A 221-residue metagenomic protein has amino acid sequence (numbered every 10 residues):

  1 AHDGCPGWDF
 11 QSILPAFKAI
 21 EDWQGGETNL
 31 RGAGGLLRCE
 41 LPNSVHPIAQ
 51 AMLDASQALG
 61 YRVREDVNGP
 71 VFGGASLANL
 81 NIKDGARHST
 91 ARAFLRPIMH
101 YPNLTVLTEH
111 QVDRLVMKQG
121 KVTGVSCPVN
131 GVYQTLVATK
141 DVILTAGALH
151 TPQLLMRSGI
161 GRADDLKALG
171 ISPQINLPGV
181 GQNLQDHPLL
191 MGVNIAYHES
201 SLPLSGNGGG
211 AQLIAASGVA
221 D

Functional and structural regions predicted by a protein language model:
H2, A16, L115-K118, V122-G206: Glycine-rich loop(s) and the adjacent beta-strand/alpha-helix scaffold that form part
H2-V122, P128, H187, M191-Y197 (+2 more regions): Conserved redox-cofactor binding core of oxidoreductases
L213: Phosphate/dinucleotide-binding and metal-coordinating scaffold of catalytic cores in nucleotide-dependent enzymes
A216-D221: Short, intrinsically disordered, charge-balanced linker/junction segments flanking boundaries in proteins
